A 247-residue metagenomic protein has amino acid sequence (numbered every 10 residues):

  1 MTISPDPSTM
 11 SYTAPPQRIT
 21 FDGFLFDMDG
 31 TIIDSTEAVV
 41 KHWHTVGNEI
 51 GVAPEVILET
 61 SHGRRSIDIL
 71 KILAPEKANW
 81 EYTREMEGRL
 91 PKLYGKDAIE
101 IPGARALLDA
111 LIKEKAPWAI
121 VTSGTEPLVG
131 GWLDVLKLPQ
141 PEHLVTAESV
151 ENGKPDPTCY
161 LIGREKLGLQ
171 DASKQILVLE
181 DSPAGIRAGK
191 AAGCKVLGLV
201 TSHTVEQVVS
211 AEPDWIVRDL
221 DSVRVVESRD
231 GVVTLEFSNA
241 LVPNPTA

Functional and structural regions predicted by a protein language model:
T2-F21, D109-I112, E126-A247: Asp-based, Mg2+/Mn2+-dependent phosphohydrolase catalytic module
I3-P117, P127: N-terminal helical cap/lid subdomain that shapes the substrate entry/recognition surface in HAD-like hydrolases
I32, E59, W118-V121, N152 (+2 more regions): Conserved SAM-binding loop
E37, T122, G131: Conserved catalytic-core motifs of eukaryotic protein kinase domains, centered on the activation segment
